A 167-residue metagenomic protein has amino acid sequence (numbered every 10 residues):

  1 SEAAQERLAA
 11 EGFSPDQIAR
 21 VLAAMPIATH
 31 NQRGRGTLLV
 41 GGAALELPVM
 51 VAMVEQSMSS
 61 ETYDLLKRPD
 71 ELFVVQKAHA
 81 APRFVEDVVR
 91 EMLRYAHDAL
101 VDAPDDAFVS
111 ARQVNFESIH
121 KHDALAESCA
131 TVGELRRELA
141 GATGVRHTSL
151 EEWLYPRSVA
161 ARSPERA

Functional and structural regions predicted by a protein language model:
S1-A167: N-terminal intrinsically disordered, cationic/polar leader segments that include organellar targeting peptides
